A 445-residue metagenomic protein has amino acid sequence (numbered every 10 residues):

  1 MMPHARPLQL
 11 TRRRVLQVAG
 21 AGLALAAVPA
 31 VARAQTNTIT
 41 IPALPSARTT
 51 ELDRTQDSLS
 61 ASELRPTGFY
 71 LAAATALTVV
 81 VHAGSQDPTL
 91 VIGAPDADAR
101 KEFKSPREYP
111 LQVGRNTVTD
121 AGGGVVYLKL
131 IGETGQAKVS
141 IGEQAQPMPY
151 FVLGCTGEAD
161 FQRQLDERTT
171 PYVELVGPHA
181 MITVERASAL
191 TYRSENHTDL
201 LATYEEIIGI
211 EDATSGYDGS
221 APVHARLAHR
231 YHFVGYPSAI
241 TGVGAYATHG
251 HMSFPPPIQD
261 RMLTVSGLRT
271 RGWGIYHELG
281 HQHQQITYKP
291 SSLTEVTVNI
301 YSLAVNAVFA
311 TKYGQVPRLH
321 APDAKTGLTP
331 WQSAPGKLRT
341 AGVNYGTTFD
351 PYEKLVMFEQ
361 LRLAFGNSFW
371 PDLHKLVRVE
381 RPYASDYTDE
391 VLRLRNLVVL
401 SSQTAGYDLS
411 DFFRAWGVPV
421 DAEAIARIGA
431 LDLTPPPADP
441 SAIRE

Functional and structural regions predicted by a protein language model:
M1-L10, A19-P29: N-terminal secretory signal peptides
A30-A34: C-terminal region of N-terminal signal peptides and the immediate post-cleavage residues of exported proteins
Q35-P149: Beta-strand-enriched, solvent-exposed domains that form extended recognition/catalytic surfaces
S58-S62, Y109-P110, L153-D166, L394-R395: Short linear interaction motifs
E133-T170, L175: Exposed low-complexity, polar/acidic, P/S/T/G-rich flexible segments that act as propeptides, protease-susceptible
P171-L363: Catalytic cores of extracellular degradative/oxidative enzymes
L328-A424: Active-site-proximal alpha-helical
D411, P419-E445: Terminal, non-catalytic domain-edge segments
